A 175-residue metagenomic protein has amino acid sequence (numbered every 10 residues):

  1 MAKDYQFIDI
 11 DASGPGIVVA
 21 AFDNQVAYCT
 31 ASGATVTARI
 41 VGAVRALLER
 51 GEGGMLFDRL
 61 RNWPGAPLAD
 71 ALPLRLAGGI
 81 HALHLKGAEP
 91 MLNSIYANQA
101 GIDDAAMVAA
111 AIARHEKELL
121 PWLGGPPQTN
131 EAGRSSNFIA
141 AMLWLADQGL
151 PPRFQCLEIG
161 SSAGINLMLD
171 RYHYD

Functional and structural regions predicted by a protein language model:
A2-L157, S162-D175: Rossmann-like AdoMet
